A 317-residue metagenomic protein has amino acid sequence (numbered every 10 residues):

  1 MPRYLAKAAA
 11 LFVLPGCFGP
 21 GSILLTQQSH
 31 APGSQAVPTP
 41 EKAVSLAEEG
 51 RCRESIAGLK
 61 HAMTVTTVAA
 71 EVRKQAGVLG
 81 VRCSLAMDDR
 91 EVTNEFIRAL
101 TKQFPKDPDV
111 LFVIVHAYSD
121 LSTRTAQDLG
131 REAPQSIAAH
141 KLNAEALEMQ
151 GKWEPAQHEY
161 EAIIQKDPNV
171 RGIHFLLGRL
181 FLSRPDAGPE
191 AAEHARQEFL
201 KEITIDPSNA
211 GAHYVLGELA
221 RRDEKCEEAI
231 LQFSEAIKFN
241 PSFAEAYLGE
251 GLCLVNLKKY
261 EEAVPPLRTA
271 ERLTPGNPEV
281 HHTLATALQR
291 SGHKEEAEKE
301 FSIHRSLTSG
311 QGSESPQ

Functional and structural regions predicted by a protein language model:
A8-P20: Bacterial N-terminal signal peptides
S22-E71, Q75, S309, S315-Q317: N-terminal leader/linker segments that initiate helical-solenoid repeat arrays
A36, A70, K74, P108 (+7 more regions): Helix-start (N-cap) detector for alpha-helical repeat units in TPR-like alpha-solenoids, especially tetratricopeptide
E54, A86-E95, Y118-D128, G151-A162 (+4 more regions): Structural signature of tandem alpha-helical TPR/SEL1-like repeats, specifically the intra-repeat loop/turn
V65, A69, Q103, E132 (+5 more regions): Structural marker of alpha-solenoid helical repeat scaffolds
V115-S119, T269-G312: TPR/TPR-like (Sel1-like) alpha-helical repeat modules
